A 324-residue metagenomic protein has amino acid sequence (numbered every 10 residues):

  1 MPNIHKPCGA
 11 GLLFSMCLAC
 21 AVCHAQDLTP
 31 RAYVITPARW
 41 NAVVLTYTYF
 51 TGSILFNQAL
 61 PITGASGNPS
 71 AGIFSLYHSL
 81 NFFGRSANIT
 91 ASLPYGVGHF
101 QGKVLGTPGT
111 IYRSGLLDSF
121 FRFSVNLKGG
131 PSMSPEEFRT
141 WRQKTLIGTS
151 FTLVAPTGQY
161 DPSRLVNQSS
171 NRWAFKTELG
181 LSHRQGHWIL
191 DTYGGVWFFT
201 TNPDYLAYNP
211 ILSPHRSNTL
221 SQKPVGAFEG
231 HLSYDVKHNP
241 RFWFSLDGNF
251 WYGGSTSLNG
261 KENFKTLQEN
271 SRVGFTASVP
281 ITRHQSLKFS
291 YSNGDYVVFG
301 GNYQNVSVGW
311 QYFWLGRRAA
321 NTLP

Functional and structural regions predicted by a protein language model:
A38, F50, N81-G84, K128-G130 (+4 more regions): Outer-membrane beta-barrel channels and translocator barrels
R39, S66-F74, S114-F121, T145 (+4 more regions): Residues that define the transmembrane beta-barrel architecture of outer-membrane proteins
N41-V43, A87-A91, F121, T145-F151 (+7 more regions): Transmembrane beta-strands of outer-membrane beta-barrel proteins
L45-Y47, F74-H78, F121-L127, F151 (+5 more regions): Residues on the lipid-exposed face of transmembrane beta-strands in outer-membrane beta-barrel proteins
Y47-S53, L93-H99, L127, L153-Q159 (+6 more regions): Transmembrane beta-strands of outer-membrane beta-barrel pores
F50-A71, P108-G109, P162-S169: Surface-exposed strand-loop-strand hairpins of Gram-negative outer-membrane beta-barrel proteins
G96-S221, K265: Outer-membrane pore/translocation modules
D204-Y205, N209-P324: Outer membrane beta-barrel transmembrane domains
